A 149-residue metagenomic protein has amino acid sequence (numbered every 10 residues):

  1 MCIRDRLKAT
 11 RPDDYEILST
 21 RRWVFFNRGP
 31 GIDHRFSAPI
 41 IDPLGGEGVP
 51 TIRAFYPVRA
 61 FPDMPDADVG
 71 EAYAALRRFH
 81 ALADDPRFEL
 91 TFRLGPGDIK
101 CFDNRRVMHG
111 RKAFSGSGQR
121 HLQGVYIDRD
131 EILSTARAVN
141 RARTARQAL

Functional and structural regions predicted by a protein language model:
R4-C101, R105-L149: Active-site environment of non-heme Fe oxygenases that use a 2-His-1-carboxylate facial triad
